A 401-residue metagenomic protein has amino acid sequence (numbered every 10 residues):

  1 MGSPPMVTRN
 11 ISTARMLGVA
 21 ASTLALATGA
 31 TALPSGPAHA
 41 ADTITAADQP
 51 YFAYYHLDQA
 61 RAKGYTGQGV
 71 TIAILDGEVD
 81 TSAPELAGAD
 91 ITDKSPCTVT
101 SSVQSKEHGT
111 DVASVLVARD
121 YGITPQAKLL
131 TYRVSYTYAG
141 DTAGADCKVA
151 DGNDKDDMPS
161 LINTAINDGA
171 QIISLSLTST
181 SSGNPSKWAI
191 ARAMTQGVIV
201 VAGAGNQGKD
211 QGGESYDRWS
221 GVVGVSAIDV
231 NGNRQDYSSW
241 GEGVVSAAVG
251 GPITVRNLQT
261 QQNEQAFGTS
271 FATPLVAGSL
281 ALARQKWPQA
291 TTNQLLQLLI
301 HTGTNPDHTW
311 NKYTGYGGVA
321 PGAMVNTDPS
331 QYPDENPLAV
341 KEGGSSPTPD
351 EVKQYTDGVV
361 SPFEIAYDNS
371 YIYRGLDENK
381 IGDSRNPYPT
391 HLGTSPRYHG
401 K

Functional and structural regions predicted by a protein language model:
M1-A40: Secretory targeting and sorting signals
I44-I72, S95-S101, A320: N-terminal domain-start motif of subtilase-like serine proteases
R61-I72, E78-T92, T100-G152, S220 (+3 more regions): Subtilisin-like serine protease catalytic core
T71-L75, K128-R133, I166, Q171-S176 (+3 more regions): Structural recognition of the beta-strand scaffold that forms the well-ordered cores of secreted hydrolase catalytic
G77-T81, C97-V99, Y121, S135-A139 (+5 more regions): Solvent-exposed loop/turn segments at secondary-structure junctions within structured extracellular/periplasmic domains
Y138-D217, E264-F267, F271: Substrate-binding/access-modulating region of protease and related hydrolase catalytic domains
E214-Q285: Extracellular S/T/G-rich loop segment that most often corresponds to the catalytic His/Ser-adjacent loop
D236, W287-G400: C-terminal subdomain of the subtilisin-like protease fold in secreted/lumenal serine endopeptidases
